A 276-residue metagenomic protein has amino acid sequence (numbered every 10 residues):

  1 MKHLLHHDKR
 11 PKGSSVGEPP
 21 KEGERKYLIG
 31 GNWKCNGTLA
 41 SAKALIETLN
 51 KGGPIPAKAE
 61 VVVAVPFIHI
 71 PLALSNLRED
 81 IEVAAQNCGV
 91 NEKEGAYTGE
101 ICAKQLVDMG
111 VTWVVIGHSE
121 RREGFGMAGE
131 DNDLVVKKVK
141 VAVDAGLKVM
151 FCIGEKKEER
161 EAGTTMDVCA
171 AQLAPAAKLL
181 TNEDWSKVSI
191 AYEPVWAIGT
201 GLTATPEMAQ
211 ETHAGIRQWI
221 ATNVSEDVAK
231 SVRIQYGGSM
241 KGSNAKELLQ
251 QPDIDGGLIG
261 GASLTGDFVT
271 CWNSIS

Functional and structural regions predicted by a protein language model:
K2-S276: Active-site loop-to-helix "anion-binding N-cap" substructures in soluble metabolic enzymes
